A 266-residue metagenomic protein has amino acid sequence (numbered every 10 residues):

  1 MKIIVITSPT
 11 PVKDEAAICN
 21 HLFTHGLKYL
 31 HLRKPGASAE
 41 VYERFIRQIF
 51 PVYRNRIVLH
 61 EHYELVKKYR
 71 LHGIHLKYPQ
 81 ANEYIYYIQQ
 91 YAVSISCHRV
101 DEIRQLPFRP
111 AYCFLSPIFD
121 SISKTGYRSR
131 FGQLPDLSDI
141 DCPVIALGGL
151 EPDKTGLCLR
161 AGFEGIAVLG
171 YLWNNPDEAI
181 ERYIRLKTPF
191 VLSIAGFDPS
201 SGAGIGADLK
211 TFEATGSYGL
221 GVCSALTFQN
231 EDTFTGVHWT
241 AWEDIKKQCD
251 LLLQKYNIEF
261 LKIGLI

Functional and structural regions predicted by a protein language model:
M1-A16, S94-S96, I145-A146, S193-G202 (+1 more regions): Active-site mouth loops of central-metabolism enzymes
I6-P9, K28-V41, F50-Q105, A111-P117 (+3 more regions): Catalytic beta/alpha-barrel core
P9-V12, S201-Y218: N-terminal basic/disordered segments at the start of proteins
I18, I57-H72, L76, C97-R109 (+5 more regions): Catalytic cores of alpha/beta
R44-R47, Y127-P135: Charged helix-capping and loop-helix junction motifs
L76-Y86, F114-Y127, T155-L186, L220-F228: Glycine-rich phosphate-binding active-site loops on the catalytic face of alpha/beta enzymes
F190-S193, L209-L265: Conserved N-terminal subdomain of the carbohydrate kinase-like
